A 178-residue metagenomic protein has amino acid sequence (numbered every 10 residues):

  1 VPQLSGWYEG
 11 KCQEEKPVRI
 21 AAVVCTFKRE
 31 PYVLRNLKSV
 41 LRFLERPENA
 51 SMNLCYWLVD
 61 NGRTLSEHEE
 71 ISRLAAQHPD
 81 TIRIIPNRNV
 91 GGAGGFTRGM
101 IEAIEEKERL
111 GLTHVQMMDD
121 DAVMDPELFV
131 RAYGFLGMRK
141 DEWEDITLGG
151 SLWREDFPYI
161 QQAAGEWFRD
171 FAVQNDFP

Functional and structural regions predicted by a protein language model:
V1-K38, S51: N-proximal low-complexity "stem/linker" segments adjacent to membrane-targeting elements
V18-I20, M52-Y56, I82, L112-V115 (+1 more regions): Residue-level recognition of the N-termini of beta-strands and the immediately preceding loop/turn
L41-I85: Acidic donor-binding segment of Leloir-type glycosyltransferases
F43-S51, A75, A103-G111, G137-W143: Alpha-helix termini
Q77-P79, G91, F168-P178: Active-site-adjacent "gating/activation" loops or surface patches in catalytic cores
N87-K107: Glycine-rich, basic loop-to-helix element that forms the pyrophosphate-binding segment of sugar-nucleotide handling
E105, V123-F168, V173: Conserved donor NDP-sugar-binding/catalytic core segment of glycosyltransferases
R109-V123: Short beta-strand-to-loop acidic/aromatic patch adjacent to the donor-nucleotide binding site
